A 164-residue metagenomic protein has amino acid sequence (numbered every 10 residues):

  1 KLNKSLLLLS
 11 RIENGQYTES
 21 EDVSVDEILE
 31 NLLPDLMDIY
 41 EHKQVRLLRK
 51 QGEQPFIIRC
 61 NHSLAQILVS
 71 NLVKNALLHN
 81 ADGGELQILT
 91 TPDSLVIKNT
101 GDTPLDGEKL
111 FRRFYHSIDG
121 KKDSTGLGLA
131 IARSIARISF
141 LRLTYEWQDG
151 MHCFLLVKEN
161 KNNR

Functional and structural regions predicted by a protein language model:
N14-E19, I57-C60: Conserved micro-motifs of the catalytic ATP-binding
E21-M37: A conserved beta-strand-to-alpha-helix junction within the catalytic ATP-binding
R46-F56: Conserved catalytic submotifs in the C-terminal HATPase_c
N75-L77: Short helix-loop "hinge" at the ATP-lid/N-box region of the Bergerat-fold HATPase_c
G83-S94: Short beta-strand/loop element within the Bergerat-fold HATPase_c
T103-Y115: Short conserved segment of the HATPase_c
F140-Q148: Glycine-rich ATP-binding loops of the HATPase_c
